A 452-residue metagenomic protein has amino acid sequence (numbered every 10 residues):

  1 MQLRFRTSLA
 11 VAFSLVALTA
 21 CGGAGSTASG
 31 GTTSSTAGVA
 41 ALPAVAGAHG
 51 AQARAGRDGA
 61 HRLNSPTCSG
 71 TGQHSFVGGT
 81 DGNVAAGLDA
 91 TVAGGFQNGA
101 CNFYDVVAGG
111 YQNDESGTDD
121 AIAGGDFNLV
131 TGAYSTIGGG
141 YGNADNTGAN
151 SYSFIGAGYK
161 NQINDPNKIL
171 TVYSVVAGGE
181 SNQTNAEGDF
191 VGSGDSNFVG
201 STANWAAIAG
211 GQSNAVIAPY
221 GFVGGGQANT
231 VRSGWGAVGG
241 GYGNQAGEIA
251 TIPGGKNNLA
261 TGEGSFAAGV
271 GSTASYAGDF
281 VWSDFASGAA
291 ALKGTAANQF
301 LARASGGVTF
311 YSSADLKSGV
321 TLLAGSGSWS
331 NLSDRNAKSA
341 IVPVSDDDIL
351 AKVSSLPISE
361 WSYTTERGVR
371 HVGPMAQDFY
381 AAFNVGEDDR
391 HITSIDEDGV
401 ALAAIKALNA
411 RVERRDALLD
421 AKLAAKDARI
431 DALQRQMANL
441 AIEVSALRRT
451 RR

Functional and structural regions predicted by a protein language model:
M1-L9: Bacterial N-terminal signal peptides that target proteins for export
L18-A20: C-terminal motif of bacterial Sec signal peptides marking the signal peptidase cleavage site
G22-G25: Bacterial signal peptide processing site
A28-G30, A48: Boundary at the C-terminal end of the N-terminal hydrophobic targeting segment
S35-V39, L418-A421: Long, low-complexity repeat tracts used as extracellular stalks/passenger repeats and O-glycosylation platforms
A37-T321: Periodic small-residue-enriched repeat registers in elongated scaffold domains
N298, A304-A404, L408-R452: C-terminal intramolecular chaperone/autoprocessing and neck/assembly modules of extracellular spikes and adhesins
